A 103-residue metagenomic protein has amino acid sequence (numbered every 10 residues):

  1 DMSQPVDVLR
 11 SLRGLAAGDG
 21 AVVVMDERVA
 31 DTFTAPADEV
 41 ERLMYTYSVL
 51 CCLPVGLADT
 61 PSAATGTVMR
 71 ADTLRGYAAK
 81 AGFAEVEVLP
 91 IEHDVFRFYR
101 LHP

Functional and structural regions predicted by a protein language model:
M2: Conserved SAM-binding loop
V6-D19: A short glycine-rich, Lys/Arg-flanked "PGG" loop and its adjoining helix->strand segment in the class I
V22-V23, E85: A short hydrophobic/small-residue beta-strand
M25-A81: C-terminal alpha-helical "lid/dimerization" subdomain adjacent to the S-adenosyl-L-methionine
Y77-P103: Core SAM-dependent methyltransferase catalytic element
